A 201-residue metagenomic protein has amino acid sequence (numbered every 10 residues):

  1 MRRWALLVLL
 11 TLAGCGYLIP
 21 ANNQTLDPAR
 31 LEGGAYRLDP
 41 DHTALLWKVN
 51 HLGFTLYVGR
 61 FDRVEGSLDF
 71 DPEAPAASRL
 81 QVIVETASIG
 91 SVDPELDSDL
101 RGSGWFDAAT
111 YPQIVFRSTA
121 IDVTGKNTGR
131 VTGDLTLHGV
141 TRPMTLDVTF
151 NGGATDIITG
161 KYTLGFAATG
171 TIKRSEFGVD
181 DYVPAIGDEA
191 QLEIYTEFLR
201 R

Functional and structural regions predicted by a protein language model:
M1-C15: Sec-dependent bacterial lipoprotein signal peptides
C15-R201: Low-complexity, acidic/polar, glycine-enriched regions of mature
